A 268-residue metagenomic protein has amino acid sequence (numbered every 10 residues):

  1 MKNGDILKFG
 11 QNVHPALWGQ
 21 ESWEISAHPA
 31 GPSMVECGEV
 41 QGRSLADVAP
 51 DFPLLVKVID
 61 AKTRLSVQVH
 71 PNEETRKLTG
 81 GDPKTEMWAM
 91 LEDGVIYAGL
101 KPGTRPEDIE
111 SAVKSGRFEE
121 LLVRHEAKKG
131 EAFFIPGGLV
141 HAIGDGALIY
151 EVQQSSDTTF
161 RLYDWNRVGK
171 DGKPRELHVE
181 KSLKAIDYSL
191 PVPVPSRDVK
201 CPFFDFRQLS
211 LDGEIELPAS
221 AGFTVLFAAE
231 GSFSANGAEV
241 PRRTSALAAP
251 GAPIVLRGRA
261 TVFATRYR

Functional and structural regions predicted by a protein language model:
M1-T104, T159, D164-Y188, F206 (+1 more regions): Transition-metal
V56-K57, L65-V67, E86-A89, R124-H125 (+3 more regions): His/acidic/aromatic-lined binding-pocket segments of jelly-roll/cupin-type domains and related regulatory beta-sandwich
D60-R64, N72-E73, G81-P83, E92-G94 (+3 more regions): Ligand-binding loop in jelly-roll beta-barrel domains
V95-K128, P218-P241: A short beta-strand-loop-beta hairpin characteristic of the jelly-roll/cupin
V113-L121, A132-F134, V140-P191: An exposed, glycine/acidic-rich loop-and-rim segment of catalytic or binding clefts
L122-F134, I143, S234-I254: Short acidic-glycine-tyrosine-enriched beta hairpin
V179-F223, F227-A229: Glycine/small-residue-rich hydrophobic helix-like segments
